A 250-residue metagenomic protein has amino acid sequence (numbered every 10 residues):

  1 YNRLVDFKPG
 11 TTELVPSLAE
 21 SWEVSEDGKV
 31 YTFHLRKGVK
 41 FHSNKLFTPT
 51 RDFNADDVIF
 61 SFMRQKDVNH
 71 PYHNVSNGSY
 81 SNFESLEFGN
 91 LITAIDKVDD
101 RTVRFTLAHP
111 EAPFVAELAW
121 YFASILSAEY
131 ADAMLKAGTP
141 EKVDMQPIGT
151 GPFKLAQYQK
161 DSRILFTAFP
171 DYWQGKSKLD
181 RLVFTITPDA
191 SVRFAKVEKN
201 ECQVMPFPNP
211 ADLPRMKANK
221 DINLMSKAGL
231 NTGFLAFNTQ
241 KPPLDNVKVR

Functional and structural regions predicted by a protein language model:
Y1, V15, A19, A55 (+8 more regions): Extracytoplasmic/secreted envelope proteins and their assembly/folding machinery, especially bacterial periplasmic
Y1-E26, M63, I148-T150: N-terminal lobe/hinge region of extracytoplasmic solute-binding protein
K8-P9, D100-R101, L107, E111-S177 (+3 more regions): Gly/Pro-rich hinge or "lid" segments in bacterial periplasmic/extracellular proteins
T12, K40-H42, D171-G175, K241-V249: Short helix-loop capping/hinge motifs at secondary-structure junctions, enriched in acidic/polar residues
E20-P71, R104, K196: Aromatic- and charge-enriched surface segment that lines or borders ligand/interaction sites
H34, K66-A131: Surface-exposed binding/hinge segments that line and control ligand-binding clefts or catalytic entry sites
T50-F60, D100-T106, G151-P152, L179-R181 (+2 more regions): Alpha-helical secondary-structure segments
V75, A156-P170, V183-K248: Extracellular/periplasmic solute-recognition and catalytic clefts
